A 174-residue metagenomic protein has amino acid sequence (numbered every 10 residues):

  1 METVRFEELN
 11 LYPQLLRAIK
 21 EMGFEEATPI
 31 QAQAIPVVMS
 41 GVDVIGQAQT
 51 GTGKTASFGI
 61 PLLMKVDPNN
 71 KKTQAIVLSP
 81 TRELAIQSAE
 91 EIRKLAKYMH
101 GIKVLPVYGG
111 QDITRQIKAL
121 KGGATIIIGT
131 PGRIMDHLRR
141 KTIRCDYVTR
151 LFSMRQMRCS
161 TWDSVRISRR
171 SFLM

Functional and structural regions predicted by a protein language model:
M1-Q47: Conserved pre-motif I regulatory segment
Q14-R17, E21-F24, N70-R139, D146-R150: Conserved nucleic-acid-binding Ia/Ib motif block in the N-terminal RecA-like helicase ATPase lobe
A27, I113, S164, S168: Conserved donor sugar-nucleotide recognition element shared by glycan-biosynthetic enzymes
Q31, I35, A56-G59, V104 (+3 more regions): Alpha-helical structural signal
A32-V44, T55-N70, I86, E90-A96 (+2 more regions): Walker A/P-loop NTP-binding motif
G51-G53: Conserved glycine(s) of the Walker
M135-M174: SF2 helicase catalytic motif II
